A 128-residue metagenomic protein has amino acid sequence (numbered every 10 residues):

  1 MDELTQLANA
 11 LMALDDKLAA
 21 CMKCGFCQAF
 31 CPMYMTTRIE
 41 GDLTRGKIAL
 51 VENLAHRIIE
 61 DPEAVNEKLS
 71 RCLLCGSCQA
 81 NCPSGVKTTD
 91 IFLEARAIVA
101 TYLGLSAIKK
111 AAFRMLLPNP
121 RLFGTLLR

Functional and structural regions predicted by a protein language model:
M1-L69: Ferredoxin-type iron-sulfur electron-transfer modules and their immediate structural context
L18, I48-R128: Iron-sulfur-cluster electron-transfer modules
